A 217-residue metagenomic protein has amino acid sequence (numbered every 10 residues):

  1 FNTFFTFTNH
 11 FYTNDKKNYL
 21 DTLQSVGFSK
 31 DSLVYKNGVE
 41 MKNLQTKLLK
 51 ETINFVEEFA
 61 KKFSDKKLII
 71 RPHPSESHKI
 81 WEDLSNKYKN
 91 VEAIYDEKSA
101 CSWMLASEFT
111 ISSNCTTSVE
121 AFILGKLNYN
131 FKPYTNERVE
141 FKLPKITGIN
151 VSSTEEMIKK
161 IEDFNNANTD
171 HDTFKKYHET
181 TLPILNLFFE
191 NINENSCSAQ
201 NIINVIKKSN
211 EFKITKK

Functional and structural regions predicted by a protein language model:
F1-D83: Conserved catalytic-core segment of nucleotide-activated headgroup transferases in glycan assembly
M41-L44, E51-I53, I69-V119, I123-L124 (+1 more regions): Donor nucleotide-activated moiety binding/catalytic core segment of transferases that use nucleotide-activated donors
L44-T52, S153-E156, E194-S198: Soluble or luminal CAZymes and related metallo-dependent hydrolases
N54-E58, E156, N201, V205: Alpha-helical elements of Rossmann-like donor-binding domains used by nucleotide-donor carbohydrate transfer enzymes
E82-Y88, T116-I192: Catalytic binding pocket for nucleotide-activated donors in carbohydrate/polymer assembly enzymes
W103-A106, K160, V205: CheY-like receiver
N191-K217: C-terminal alpha-helical cap of glycosyltransferases
